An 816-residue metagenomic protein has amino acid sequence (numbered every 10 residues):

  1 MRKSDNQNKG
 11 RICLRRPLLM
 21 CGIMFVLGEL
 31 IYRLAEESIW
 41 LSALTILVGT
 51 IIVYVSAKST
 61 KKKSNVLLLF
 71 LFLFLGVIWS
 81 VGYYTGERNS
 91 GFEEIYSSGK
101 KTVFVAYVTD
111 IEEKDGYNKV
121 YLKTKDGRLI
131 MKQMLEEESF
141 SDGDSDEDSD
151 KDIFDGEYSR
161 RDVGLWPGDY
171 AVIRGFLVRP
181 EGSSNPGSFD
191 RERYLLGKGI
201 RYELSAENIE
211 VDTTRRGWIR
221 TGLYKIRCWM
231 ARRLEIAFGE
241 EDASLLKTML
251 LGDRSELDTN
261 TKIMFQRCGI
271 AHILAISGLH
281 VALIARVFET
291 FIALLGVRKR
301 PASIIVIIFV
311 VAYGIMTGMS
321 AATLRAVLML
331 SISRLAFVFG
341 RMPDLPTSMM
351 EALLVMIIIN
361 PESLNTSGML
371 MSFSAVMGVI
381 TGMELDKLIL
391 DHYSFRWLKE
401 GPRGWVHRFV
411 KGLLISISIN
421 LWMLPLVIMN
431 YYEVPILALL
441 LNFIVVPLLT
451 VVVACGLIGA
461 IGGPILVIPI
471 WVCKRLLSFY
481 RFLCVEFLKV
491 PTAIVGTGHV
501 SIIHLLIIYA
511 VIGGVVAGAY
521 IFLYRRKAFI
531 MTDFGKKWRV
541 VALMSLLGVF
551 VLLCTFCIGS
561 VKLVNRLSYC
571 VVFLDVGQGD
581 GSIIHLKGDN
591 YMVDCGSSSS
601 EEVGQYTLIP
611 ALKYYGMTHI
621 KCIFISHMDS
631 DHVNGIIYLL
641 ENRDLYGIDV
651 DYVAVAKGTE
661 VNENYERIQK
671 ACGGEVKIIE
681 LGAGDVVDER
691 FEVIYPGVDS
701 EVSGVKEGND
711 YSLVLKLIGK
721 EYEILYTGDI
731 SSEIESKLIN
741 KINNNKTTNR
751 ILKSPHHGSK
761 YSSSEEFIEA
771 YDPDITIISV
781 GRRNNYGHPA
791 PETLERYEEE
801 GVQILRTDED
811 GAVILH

Functional and structural regions predicted by a protein language model:
M1-E94, R325: N-terminal leader/targeting segments
M1-L34, A336, I458-P464, K474-V490 (+1 more regions): Hydrophobic alpha-helical segments
R2-L14, I23, G197-M329, R334 (+6 more regions): Aromatic-rich juxtamembrane segments at the membrane interface
R2-R11, G76-H272, Y606-P610, G658 (+2 more regions): Membrane-interface helix/helix-cap signal primarily in integral membrane proteins
M20, L204, D258-A438, H499-V564 (+3 more regions): Hydrophobic alpha-helical transmembrane segments in multi-pass membrane proteins
I31-S42, K61-K62, S367, Y431 (+3 more regions): Membrane-helix interface and helix-disruption motif detector
V105, N118, S139-K151, R160-F176 (+5 more regions): Non-globular, low-confidence helical/coil segments that flank catalytic cores
I219-F238, L245, D253, T261 (+11 more regions): Hydrophobic alpha-helical segments of integral membrane proteins, encompassing both true transmembrane helices
